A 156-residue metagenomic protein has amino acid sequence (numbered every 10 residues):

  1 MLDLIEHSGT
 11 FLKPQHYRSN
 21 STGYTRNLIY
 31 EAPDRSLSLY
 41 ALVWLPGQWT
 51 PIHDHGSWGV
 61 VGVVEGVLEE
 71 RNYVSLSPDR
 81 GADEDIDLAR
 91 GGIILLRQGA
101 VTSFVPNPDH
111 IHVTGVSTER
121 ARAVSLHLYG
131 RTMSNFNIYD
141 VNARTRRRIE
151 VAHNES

Functional and structural regions predicted by a protein language model:
M1-T10, R18: N-terminal, Lys/Arg-enriched amphipathic/low-complexity engagement segments that precede the first folded domain
R18-P46: A short glycine-rich, His/Asp/Glu-containing loop-to-beta-strand
Y40-D54, P106-D109: Conserved short histidine dyad/triad with adjacent acidic residue
V43-L45, D54, W58-E70, V74 (+1 more regions): Short, conserved beta-strand element in jelly-roll/cupin
P51-H53, E70-R71, F104, I111-S117: Short beta-strand His + acidic residue motifs that chelate non-heme Fe in jelly-roll/DSBH and cupin folds
S75-I111, E150-E155: Short acidic-glycine-tyrosine-enriched beta hairpin
P106-L126, T132: Ligand-binding loop in jelly-roll beta-barrel domains
F136-S156: C-terminal edge-of-domain segments
